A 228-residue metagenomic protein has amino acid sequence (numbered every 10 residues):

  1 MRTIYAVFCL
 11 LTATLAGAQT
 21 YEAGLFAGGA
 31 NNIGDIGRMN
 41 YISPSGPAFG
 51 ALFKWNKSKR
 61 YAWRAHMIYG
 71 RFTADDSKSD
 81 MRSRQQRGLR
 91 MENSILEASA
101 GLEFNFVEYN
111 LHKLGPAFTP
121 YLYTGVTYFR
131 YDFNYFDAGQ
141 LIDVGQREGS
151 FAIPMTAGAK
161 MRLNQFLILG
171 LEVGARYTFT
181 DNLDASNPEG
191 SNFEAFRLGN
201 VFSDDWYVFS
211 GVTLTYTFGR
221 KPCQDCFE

Functional and structural regions predicted by a protein language model:
A18-N56, F133, F209-K221: Short glycine/proline- and aromatic-enriched beta-strand/turn motifs that initiate or cap beta-hairpins
A18-T20, K59-R60, E108-F118, L163-F166 (+1 more regions): Short loop/turn motifs that connect adjacent beta-strands in outer-membrane beta-barrel proteins
Q19, S43-P47, S94-A98, F118 (+2 more regions): Residues that define the transmembrane beta-barrel architecture of outer-membrane proteins
L25, G29, A51-W55, A100-F104 (+4 more regions): Residues on the lipid-exposed face of transmembrane beta-strands in outer-membrane beta-barrel proteins
I33-M39, S83-M91, Q140-G145, R197-N200: Extracellular loop and loop/strand-boundary signature of outer-membrane beta-barrel proteins
D35-N40, D76-R82, K113-G115, F133-Q140 (+2 more regions): Outer-membrane beta-barrel translocator domains and adjoining extracellular loop/strand segments of Gram-negative
K59-Y61, A65-F136, F218: Gram-negative (and chloroplast) outer-membrane scaffold detector with strong preference for beta-barrel transmembrane
S77, N164-E228: Predominantly the C-terminal beta-signal and adjacent terminal strand-loop region of outer-membrane beta-barrel
